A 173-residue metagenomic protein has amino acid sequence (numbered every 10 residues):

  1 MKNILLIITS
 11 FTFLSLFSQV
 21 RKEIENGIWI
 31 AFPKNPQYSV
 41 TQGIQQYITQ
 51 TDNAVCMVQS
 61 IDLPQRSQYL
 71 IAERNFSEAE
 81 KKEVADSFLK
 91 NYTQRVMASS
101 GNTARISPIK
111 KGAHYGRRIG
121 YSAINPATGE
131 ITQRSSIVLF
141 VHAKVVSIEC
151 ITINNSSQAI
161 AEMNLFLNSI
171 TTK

Functional and structural regions predicted by a protein language model:
M1-R21: Bacterial Sec-dependent N-terminal signal peptides
T12, R66-I71, M97-N102: Short acidic/polar alpha-helix capping motifs at helix-coil junctions
F13-S15, E78, H142: Generic detector of N-terminal low-structure segments
V20-E25, W29-N35, T41-Q46, A85-I137: Signature of long, low-cysteine stretches enriched in small and polar/charged residues
A31-E80: Secretory pathway targeting signatures of secreted, lumenal, and periplasmic proteins
I48-Y69, R105-K173: Short, well-structured beta-strand
F76, E80-V84, N155-E162: Extracytoplasmic/periplasmic, Sec-exported soluble proteins
